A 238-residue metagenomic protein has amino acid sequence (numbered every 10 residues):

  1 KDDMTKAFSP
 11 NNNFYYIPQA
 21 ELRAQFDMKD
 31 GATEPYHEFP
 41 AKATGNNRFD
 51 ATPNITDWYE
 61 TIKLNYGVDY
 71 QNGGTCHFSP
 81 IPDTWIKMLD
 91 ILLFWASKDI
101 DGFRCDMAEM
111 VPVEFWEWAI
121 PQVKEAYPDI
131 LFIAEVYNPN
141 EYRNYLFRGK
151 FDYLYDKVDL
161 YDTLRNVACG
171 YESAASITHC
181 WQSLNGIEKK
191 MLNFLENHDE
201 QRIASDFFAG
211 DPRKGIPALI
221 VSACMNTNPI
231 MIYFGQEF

Functional and structural regions predicted by a protein language model:
K1-K87, I91-F94: Substrate-binding/active-site clefts of carbohydrate-active enzymes
D2-A24, D90-L93, D101-M191, F208 (+1 more regions): Active-site-proximal helices and loops of the catalytic beta/alpha 8
Y36-F49, P53, C76-W85, N138 (+2 more regions): Phosphate-binding glycine-rich loops and adjacent basic patches that engage nucleotide phosphates, nucleic-acid
Y59-T61, K150, K189-K190, H198: Sequence-level motif detector for i,i+2 pairs with an aromatic at +2
E60-T84, I100-M110, V158-G170, E200-D211: The substrate-binding groove and active-site-proximal loops of carbohydrate-active enzymes, especially glycoside
L92, H179-F238: Active-site-proximal substrate-binding groove within the catalytic cores of carbohydrate-active enzymes
